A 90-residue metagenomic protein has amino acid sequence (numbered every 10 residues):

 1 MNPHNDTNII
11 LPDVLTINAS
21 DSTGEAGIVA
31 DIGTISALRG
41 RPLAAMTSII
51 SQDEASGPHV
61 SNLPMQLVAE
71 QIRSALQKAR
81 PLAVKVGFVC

Functional and structural regions predicted by a protein language model:
N2-T16, I32-C90: Conserved N-terminal subdomain of the carbohydrate kinase-like
I17-V29: N-terminal beta1-alpha1 ligand-phosphate binding loop
